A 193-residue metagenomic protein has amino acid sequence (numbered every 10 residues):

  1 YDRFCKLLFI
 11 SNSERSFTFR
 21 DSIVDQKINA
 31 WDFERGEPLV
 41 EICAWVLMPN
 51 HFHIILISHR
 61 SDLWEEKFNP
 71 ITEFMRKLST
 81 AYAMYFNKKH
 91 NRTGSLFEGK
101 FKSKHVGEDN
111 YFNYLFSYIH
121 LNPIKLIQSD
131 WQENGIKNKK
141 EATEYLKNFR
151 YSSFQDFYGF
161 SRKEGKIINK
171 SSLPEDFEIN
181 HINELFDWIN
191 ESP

Functional and structural regions predicted by a protein language model:
Y1-P193: Short catalytic/metal-binding and nucleic-acid-binding patches
